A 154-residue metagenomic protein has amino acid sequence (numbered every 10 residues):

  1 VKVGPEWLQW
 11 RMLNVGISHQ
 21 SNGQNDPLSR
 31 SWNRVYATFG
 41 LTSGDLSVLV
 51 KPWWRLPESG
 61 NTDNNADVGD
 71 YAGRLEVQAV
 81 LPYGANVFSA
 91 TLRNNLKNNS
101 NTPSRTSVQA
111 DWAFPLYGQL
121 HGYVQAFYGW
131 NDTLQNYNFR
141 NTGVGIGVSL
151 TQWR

Functional and structural regions predicted by a protein language model:
V1-A85, A90-L96, S100-S104, G122 (+2 more regions): Outer-membrane pore/translocation modules
P103-P115: Short, electropositive alpha-helical surface patch
V108-A110, G122, I146: A generic structural signal for well-ordered alpha-helical surface patches
L116-G122: Long amphipathic alpha-helical scaffold regions
L134-N138: Short proline/glycine-enriched turn/loop segments at secondary-structure junctions
N141-R154: Outer-membrane beta-barrel "beta-signal"
